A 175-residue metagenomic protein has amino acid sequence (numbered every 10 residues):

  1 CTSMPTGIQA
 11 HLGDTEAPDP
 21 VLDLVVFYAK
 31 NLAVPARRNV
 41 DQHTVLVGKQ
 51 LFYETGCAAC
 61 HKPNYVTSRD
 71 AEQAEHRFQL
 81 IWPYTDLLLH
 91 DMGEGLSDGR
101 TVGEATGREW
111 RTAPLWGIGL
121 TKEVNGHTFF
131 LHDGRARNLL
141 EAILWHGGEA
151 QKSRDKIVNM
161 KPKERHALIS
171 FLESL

Functional and structural regions predicted by a protein language model:
C1-L175: Periplasmic c-type cytochrome electron-transfer domains
